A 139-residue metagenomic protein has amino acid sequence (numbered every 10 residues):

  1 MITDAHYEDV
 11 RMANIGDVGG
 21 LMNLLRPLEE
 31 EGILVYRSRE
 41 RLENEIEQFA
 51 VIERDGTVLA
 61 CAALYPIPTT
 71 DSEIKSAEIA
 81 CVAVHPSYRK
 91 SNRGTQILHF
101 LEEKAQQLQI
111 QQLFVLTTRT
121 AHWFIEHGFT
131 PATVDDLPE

Functional and structural regions predicted by a protein language model:
I2-Y36, V51-E53, E78: Short amphipathic alpha-helix that is part of the acyltransferase structural core
E40-I46: Short loop/turn motifs at secondary-structure junctions and domain boundaries
V51, T57-P68, K75-A83: Conserved beta-strand in the GNAT
V84, K90-E103, V115: Conserved acetyl-CoA-binding loop-helix of GNAT-fold acetyltransferases
I97, T120-W123: Conserved short alpha-helix immediately C-terminal to the canonical SAM/SAH-binding motif I of Rossmann-like
K104-R119: Conserved GNAT acetyl-CoA-binding A-motif
F124, F129: Conserved active-site tyrosine of GNAT-family acetyltransferases
T130-E139: Conserved catalytic-core motifs of GNAT/GCN5-like acyltransferases
